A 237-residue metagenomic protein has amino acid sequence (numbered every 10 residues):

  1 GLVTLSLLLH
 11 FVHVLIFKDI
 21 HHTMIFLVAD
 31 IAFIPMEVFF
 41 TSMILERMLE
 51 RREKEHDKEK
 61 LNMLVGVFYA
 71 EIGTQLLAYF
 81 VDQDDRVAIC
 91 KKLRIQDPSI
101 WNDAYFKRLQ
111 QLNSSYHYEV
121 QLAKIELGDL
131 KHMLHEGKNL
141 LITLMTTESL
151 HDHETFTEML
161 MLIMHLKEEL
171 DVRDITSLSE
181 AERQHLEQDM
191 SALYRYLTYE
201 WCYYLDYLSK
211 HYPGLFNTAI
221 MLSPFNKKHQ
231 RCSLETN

Functional and structural regions predicted by a protein language model:
G1-R51: Membrane-embedded hydrophobic alpha-helical segments
D19, M43-H56, Q110-Y118, E136-S149 (+1 more regions): Short, charged/polar, low-complexity loop and linker segments that flank or interrupt alpha-helical bundles
F26-D30, N62, E187: Pore-lining and gate-forming transmembrane alpha-helices of multi-pass membrane transport proteins
R51-G137: Membrane-proximal, non-transmembrane interface segments of integral membrane proteins
E126-N237: Soluble C-terminal extramembrane regulatory/interaction domains of multi-pass membrane proteins
